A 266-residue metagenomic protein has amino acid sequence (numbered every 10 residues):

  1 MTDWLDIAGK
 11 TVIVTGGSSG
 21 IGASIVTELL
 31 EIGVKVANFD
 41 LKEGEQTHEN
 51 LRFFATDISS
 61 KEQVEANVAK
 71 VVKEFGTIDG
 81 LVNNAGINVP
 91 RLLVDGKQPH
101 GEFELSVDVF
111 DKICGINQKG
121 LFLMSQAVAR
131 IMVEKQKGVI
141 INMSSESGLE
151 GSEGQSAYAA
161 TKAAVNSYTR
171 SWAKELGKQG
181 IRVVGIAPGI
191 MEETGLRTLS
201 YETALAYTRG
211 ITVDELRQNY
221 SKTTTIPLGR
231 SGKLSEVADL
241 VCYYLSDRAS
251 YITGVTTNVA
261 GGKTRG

Functional and structural regions predicted by a protein language model:
T2-D6, E150, R230, V241-C242 (+1 more regions): Short C-terminal tail/terminal secondary-structure segment of NAD(P)H-dependent dehydrogenase/reductase domains
T11, S18-S19: Conserved glycine-rich cofactor-binding loop
L92-D111, K222: Substrate-binding pocket helix/loop in short-chain dehydrogenase/reductase
S125, T161, T169: Active-site helix of classical SDR
R130, K174-E175, S250: Alpha-helical segment proximal to the catalytic Tyr-Lys
S145: Residue(s) in the substrate-gating loop at a strand-loop-helix junction that position the organic substrate next
G177, R182, I252-G254: Short, small/polar-rich loop/turn modules that mediate ligand/substrate recognition or access, typified
